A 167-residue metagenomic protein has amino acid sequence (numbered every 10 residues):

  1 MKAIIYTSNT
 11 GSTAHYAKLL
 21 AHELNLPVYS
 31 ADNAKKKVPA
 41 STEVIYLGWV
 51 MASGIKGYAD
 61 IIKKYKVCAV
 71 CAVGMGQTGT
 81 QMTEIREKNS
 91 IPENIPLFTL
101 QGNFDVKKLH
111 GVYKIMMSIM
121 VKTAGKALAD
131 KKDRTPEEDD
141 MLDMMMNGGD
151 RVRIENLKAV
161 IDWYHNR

Functional and structural regions predicted by a protein language model:
M1-Y29: Short, charged N-terminal beta->alpha structural module
G11-A14, G79, V106, I154: Loop/helix-junction capping segments adjacent to catalytic residues or to phosphate/diphosphate-binding pockets
H22, L26, K63-K64, N166: Secondary-structure boundary motif
L26-K36, I161: A short, compositionally biased N-terminal segment around positions ~18-40 that is enriched in charged/polar residues
D32-V112: Helix-loop-strand module that forms the ligand-binding subsite of alpha/beta enzymes
G102-L128: Short, solvent-exposed beta-strand-terminating loops
I119-R167: Glycine-rich phosphate/pyrophosphate-binding loop and the adjoining helix
